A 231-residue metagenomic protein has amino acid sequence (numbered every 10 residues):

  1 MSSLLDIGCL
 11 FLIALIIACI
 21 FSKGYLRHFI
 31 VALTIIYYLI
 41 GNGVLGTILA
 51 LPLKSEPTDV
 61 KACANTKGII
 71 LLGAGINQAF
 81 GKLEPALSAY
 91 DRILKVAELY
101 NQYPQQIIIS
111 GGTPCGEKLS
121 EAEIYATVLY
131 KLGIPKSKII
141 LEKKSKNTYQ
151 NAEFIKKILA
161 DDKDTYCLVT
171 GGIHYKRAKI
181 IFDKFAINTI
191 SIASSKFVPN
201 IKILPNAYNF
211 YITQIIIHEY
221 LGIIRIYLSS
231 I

Functional and structural regions predicted by a protein language model:
M1-F21, I217: Membrane-embedded alpha-helical segments of integral membrane proteins
S2, G24-V31: Membrane-water interface of alpha-helical transmembrane segments
I17-Y25, G41-G43: Structural signal for the C-terminal ends of transmembrane alpha-helices and the immediately following loop
S22, A160, S229-S230: Short helix-capping/hinge motifs at transmembrane helix termini and TM-loop junctions
H28-G43: Hydrophobic membrane-insertion alpha-helices, especially the h-region of bacterial N-terminal signal peptides
G43-F210: A structural signal for short, hydrophobic/glycine-enriched beta-strand patches
Y208, I212-I231: C-terminal terminal-structure detector
